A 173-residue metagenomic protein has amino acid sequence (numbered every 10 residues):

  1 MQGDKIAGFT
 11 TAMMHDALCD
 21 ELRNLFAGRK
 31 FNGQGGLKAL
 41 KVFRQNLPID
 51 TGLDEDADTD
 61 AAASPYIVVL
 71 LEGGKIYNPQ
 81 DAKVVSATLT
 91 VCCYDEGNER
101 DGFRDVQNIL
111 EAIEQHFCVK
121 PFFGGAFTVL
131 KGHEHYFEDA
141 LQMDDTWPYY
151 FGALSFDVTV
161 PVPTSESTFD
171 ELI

Functional and structural regions predicted by a protein language model:
M1-P79, T168-I173: Small/polar-rich, solvent-exposed N-terminal microdomains that initiate assembly or binding
C19, C92-C93, C118: Generic recognition of cysteine residues
S64, A82-S86, W147-A153: A general secondary-structure signal for short beta-strands and their flanking turns/coil in non-transmembrane regions
V68-G97: Active-site-adjacent structural patch at catalytic or cofactor/ligand-binding sites
I76-P79, Y94-D101, V160-T168: Short, cysteine-centered beta-strand-loop-beta hairpins and adjacent loop/turn segments enriched in charged/polar
D81-K83, Y94-Q115: Extracellular/virion structural assembly segments
R104-F169, I173: Acidic-leaning, charged glycine-interspersed low-complexity segments
